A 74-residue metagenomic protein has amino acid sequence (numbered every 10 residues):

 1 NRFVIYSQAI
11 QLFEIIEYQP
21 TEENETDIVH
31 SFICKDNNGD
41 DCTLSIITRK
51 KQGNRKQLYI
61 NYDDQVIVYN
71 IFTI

Functional and structural regions predicted by a protein language model:
N1-I33: Mature extracytoplasmic domains of secretory-pathway proteins
I5, S31-N37, S45, Q57-N61: Short beta-strand segments that buttress and anchor functional surface loops
I10, N37-D41, Y62-V66: Glycine-centered tight beta-turn/hairpin loop motif at sheet-sheet or coil-to-beta transitions
E14, D36-I46, T73: Noncatalytic linker/hinge segments flanking ATPase motor cores
P20-E25, T43-K51: Short linear motifs in intrinsically disordered
T26-I28, D40, N54: Residues at beta-strand starts and edge strands
S45-F72: Short, exposed beta-strand-loop hairpins at the edges of beta-sheets in extracellular/periplasmic proteins
